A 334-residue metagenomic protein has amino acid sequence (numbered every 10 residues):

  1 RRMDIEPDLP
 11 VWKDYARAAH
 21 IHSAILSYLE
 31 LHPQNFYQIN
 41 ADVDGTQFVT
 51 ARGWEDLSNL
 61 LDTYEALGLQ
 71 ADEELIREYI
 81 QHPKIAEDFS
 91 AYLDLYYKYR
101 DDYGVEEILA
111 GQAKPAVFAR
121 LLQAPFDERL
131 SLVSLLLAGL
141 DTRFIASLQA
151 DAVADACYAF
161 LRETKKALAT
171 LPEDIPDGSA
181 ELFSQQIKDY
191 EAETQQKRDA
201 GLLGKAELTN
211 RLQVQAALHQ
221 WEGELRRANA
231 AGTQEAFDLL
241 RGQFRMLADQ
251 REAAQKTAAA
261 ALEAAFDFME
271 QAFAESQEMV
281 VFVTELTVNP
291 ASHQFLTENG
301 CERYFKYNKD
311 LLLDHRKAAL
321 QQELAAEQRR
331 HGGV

Functional and structural regions predicted by a protein language model:
R1-A16: Conserved AAA+ ATPase "SRH/arginine-finger" region at the nucleotide-binding site
L9, R17-L171: Alpha-helical lid/collar subdomain of P-loop NTPases
V117-V334: Terminal-proximal interaction/regulatory segments of ATP-powered molecular machines
